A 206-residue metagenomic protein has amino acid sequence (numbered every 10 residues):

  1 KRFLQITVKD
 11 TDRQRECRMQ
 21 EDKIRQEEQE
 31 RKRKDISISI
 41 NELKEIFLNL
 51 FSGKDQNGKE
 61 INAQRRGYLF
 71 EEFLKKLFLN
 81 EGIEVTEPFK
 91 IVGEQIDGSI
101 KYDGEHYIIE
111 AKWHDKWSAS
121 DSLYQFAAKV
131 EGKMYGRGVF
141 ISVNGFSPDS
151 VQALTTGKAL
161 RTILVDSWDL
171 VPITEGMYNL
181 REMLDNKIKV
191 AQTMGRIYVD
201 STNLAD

Functional and structural regions predicted by a protein language model:
K1-D206: Mixed-charge (Asp/Glu-Lys/Arg
